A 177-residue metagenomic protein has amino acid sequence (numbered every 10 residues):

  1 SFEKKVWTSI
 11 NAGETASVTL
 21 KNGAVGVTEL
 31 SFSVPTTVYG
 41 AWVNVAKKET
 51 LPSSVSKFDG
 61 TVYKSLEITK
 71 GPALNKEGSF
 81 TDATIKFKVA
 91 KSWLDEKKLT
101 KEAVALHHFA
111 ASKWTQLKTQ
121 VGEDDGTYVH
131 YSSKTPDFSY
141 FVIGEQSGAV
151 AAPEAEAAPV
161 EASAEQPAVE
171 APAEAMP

Functional and structural regions predicted by a protein language model:
S1-A103, V142-P177: Feature for mature exported/ectodomain regions
G23-A24, A73, Q120-V121, S132-F138: Secondary-structure transition/turn motif
L66, A111-Q120: Surface-exposed loop/edge segments in extracytoplasmic proteins
K76-E77, G122-G126: Short proline/glycine- and polar residue-rich coil/turn motifs
K86-F87, Y128-T135: Exposed aromatic-hydrophobic patches
D95, D124-H130: Short, surface-exposed linear segments at secondary-structure transitions and domain or protein termini
K98-E102, A110, K134: Extracellular/luminal ectodomains of secreted and membrane glycoproteins with large N-terminal domains
